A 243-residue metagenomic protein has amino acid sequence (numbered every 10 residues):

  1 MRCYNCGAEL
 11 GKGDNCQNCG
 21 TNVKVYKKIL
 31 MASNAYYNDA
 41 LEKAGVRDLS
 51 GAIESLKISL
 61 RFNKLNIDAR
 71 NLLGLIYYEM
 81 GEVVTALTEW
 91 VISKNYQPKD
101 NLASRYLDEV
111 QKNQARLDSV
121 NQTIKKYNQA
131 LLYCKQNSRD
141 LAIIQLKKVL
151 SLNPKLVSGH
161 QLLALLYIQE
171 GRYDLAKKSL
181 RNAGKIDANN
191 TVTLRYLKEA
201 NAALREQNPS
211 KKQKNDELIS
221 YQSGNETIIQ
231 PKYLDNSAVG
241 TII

Functional and structural regions predicted by a protein language model:
M1-M31, M80-V110, P231-I243: Long, contiguous interaction/recruitment modules in multidomain scaffold/adaptor proteins
K24, I58-R61, I92-N95, L150-S151 (+1 more regions): Conserved structural position within tetratricopeptide repeats
S33-N34, I67-D68, N101-L102, T123 (+3 more regions): Helix-start (N-cap) detector for alpha-helical repeat units in TPR-like alpha-solenoids, especially tetratricopeptide
